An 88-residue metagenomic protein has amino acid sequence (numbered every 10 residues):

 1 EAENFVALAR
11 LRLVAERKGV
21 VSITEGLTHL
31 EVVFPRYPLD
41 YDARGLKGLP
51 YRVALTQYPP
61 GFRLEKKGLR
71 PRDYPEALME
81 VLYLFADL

Functional and structural regions predicted by a protein language model:
E1-L88: Accessory helical-bundle/CTD segments and flexible terminal tails appended to RecA-like ATPase motors
